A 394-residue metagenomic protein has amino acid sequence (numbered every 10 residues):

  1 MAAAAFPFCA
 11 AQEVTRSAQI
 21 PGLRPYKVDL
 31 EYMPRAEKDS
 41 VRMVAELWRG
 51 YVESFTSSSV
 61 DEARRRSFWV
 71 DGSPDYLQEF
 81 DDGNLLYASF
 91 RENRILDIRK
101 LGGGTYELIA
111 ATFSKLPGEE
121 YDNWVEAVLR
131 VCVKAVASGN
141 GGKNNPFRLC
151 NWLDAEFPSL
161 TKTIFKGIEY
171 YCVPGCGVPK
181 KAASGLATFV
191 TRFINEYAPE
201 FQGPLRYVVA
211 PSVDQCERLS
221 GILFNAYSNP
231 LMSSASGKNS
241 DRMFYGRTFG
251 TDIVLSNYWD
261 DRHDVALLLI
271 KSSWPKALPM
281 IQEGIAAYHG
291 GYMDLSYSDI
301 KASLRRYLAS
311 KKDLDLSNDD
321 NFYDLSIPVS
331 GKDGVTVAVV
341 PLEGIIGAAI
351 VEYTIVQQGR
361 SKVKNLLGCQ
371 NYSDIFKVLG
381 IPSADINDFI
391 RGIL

Functional and structural regions predicted by a protein language model:
A5-A11, D333: Boundary at the C-terminal end of the N-terminal hydrophobic targeting segment
C9-T161: N-terminal low-structure segments adjacent to metalloprotease catalytic domains across cellular compartments
E37-A45, G175, P179-A187, V254-H263 (+4 more regions): Solvent-exposed, acidic/flexible segments
S40, E62, V265, D333-G334: Coil residues (strongly favoring Ser/Thr
S58-E62, E196-G203, G359-V363: Surface-exposed helix-capping loop/turn segments at secondary-structure junctions
L160-L278, L295: Juxtacatalytic substrate-recognition/specificity segment
P275-L394: Acidic/His/Gly-enriched intrinsically disordered linker/tail segments that often contain short helix/coil "MoRF-like"
